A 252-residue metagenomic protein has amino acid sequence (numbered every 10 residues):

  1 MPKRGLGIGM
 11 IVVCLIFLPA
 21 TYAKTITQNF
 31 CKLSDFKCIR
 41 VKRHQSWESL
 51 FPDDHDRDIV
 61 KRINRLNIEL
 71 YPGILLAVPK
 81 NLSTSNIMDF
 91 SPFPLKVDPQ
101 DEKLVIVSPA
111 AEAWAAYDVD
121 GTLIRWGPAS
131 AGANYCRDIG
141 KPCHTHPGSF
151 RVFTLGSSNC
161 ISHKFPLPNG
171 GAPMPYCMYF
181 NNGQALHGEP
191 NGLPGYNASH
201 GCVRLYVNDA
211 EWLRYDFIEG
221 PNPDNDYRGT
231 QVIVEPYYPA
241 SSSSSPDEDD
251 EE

Functional and structural regions predicted by a protein language model:
M1-I8: Bacterial N-terminal signal peptides that target proteins for export
L18-A20: N-terminal signal peptide c-region/cleavage motif recognized by signal peptidases
K24-K32, R57-F93: Extracellular LysM carbohydrate-binding repeats and other cell-envelope/extracellular binding modules
T25-H55: Primarily a LysM-type cell-wall glycan-binding module
S34-F36, H55, Y71-G73, P99-E102 (+7 more regions): Extracytoplasmic
R65, K80-S83, A110-A111, V119-T122 (+6 more regions): Solvent-exposed coil/turn segments that connect beta secondary-structure elements in extracytoplasmic/periplasmic
M88-R137: A structural motif detector for short, solvent-exposed N-terminal "entry" segments of globular domains
K141-P147, N159-E252: Exported/periplasmic cell-wall-interacting domains
